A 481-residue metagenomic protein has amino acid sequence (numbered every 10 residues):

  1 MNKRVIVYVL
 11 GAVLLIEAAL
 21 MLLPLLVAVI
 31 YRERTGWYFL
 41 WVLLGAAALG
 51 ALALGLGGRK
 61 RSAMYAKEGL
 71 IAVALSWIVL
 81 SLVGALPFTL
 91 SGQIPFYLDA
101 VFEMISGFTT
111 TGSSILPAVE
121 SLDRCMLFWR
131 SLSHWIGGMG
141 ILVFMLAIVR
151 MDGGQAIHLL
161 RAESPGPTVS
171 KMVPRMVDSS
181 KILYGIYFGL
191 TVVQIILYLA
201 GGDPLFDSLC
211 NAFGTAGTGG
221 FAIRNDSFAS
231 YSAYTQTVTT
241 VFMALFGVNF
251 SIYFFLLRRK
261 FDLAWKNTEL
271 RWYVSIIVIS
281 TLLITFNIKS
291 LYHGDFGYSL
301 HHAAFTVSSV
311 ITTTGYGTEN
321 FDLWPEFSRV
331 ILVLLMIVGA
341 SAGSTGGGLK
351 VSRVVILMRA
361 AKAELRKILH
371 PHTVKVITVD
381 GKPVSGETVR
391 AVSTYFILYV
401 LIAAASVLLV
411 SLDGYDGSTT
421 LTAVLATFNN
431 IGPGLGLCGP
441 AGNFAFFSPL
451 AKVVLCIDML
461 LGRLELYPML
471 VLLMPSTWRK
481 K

Functional and structural regions predicted by a protein language model:
M1-K481: Membrane-proximal intracellular helices of multi-pass ion channels
